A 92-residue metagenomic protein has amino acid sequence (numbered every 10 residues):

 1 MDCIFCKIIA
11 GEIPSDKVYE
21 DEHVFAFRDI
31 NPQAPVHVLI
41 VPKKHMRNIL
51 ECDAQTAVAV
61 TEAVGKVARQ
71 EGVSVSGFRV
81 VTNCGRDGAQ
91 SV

Functional and structural regions predicted by a protein language model:
M1-V92: HIT superfamily nucleotide-processing domains
